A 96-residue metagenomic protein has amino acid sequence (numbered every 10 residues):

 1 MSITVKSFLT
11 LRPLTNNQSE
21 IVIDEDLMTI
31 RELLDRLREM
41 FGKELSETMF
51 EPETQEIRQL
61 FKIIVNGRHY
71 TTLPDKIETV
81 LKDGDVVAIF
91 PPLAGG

Functional and structural regions predicted by a protein language model:
M1-G95: Ubiquitin-like/PB1-type beta-grasp interaction modules and other compact soluble beta-rich domains
